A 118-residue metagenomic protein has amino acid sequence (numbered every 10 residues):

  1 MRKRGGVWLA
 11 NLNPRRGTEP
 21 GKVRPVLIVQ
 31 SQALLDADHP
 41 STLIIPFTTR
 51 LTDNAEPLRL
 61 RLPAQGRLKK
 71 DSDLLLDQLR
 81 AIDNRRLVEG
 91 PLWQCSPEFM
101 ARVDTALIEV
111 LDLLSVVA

Functional and structural regions predicted by a protein language model:
N13-G17: Short, charged beta-turn/beta-strand-edge "cap" motif at the junction between a beta-strand and an adjacent loop
T18-V23, L27-A64: Compact nucleic-acid interaction/catalytic patches
G66-A118: C-terminal terminal-subdomain/extension
